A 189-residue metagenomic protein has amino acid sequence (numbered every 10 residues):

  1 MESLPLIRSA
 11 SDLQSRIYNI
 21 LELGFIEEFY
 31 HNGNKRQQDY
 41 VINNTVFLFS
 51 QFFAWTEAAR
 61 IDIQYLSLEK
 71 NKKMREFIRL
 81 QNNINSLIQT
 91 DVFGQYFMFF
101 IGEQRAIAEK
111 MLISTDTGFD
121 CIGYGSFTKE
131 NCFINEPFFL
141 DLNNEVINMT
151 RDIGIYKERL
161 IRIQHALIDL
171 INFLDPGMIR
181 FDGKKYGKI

Functional and structural regions predicted by a protein language model:
M1-I189: Conserved non-transmembrane functional hotspots
